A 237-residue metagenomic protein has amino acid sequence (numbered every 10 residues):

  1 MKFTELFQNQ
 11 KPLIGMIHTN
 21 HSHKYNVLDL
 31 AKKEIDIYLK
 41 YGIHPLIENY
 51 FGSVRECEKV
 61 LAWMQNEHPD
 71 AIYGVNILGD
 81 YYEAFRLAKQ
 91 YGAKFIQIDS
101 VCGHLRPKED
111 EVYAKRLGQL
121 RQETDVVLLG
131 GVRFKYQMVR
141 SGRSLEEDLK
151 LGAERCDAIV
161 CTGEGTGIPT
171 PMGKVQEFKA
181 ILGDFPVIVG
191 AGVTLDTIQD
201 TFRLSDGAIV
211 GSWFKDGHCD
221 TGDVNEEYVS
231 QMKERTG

Functional and structural regions predicted by a protein language model:
M1-A71, R143-E154, G167, L195 (+1 more regions): Conserved N-terminal beta1-alpha1 strand-loop-helix module at the mouth
K2-F3, F51-N66, G79-R86, C102-T124 (+3 more regions): Active-site-adjacent beta->alpha loops and helix N-cap segments on the catalytic face of soluble alpha/beta enzymes
Q10-I14, E67-I77, E123-Q137, E177-G190: Short beta-strand/loop segments at the ligand-binding rim of alpha/beta enzyme cores
G15, Y38, I96, G152 (+3 more regions): Conserved, mostly hydrophobic/aromatic
T19-S22, Y82-E83, L87-G163: Conserved anion-binding
N20, H44-I47, Y91-E109, R155-I168 (+2 more regions): Glycine-rich phosphate-binding active-site loops on the catalytic face of alpha/beta enzymes
N26, D80-A93, R143-K150, I181 (+1 more regions): Catalytic cores of alpha/beta
E56, P69-Y73, Y81, A93-K94: N-terminal glycine-rich cofactor-binding segment that shapes the pocket for flavin-like pterin cofactors
